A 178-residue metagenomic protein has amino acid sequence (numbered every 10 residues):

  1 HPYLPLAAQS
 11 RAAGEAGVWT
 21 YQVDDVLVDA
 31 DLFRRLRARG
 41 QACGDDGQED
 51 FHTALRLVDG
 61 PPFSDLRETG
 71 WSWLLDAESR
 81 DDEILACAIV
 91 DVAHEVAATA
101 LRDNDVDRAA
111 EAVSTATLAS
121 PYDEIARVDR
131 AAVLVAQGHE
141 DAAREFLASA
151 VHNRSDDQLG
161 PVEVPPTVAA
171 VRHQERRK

Functional and structural regions predicted by a protein language model:
H1-P2: DNA-recognition element of transcription regulators
P5, Q9-K178: Intrinsically disordered, charged and Pro/Gly-enriched terminal/linker segments that flank large helical-solenoid
